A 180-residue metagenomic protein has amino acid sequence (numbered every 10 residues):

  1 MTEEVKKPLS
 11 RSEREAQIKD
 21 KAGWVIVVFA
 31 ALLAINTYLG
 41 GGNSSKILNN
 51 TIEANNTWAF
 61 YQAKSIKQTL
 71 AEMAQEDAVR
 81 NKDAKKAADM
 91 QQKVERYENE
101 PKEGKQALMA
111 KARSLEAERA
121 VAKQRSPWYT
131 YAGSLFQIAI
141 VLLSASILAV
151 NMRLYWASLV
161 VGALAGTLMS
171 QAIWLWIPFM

Functional and structural regions predicted by a protein language model:
M1-V25: N-terminal positive-inside, membrane-proximal cytosolic segments immediately preceding the first
K7, Q17, K21, I138-M180: Juxtamembrane interface at the cytosolic side of transmembrane helices
E15, I47, A122-Q124, L143 (+1 more regions): Hydrophobic alpha-helical segments, principally membrane-spanning helices and signal/leader peptides
W24-Y38: Hydrophobic membrane-insertion alpha-helices, especially the h-region of bacterial N-terminal signal peptides
T37-P127: Cytosol/matrix-facing amphipathic helices and coiled-coil assembly/linker segments of eukaryotic membrane proteins
N43, I66, S134, V150-R153: Amphipathic alpha-helical protein-protein interaction surfaces
Q124-I138, M152-Y155: N-terminal membrane-entry
